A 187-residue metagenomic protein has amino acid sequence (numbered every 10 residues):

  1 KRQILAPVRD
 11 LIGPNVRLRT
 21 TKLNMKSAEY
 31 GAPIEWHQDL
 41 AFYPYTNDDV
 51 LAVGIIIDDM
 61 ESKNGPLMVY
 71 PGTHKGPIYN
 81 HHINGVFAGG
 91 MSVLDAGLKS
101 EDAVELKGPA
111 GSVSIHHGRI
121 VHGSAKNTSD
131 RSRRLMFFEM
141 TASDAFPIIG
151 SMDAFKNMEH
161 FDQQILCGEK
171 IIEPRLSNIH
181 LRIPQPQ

Functional and structural regions predicted by a protein language model:
K1-K22, Y45, I57: Signature of the catalytic double-stranded beta-helix
K1-L5, E29-A41: Short acidic (Asp/Glu) patches
P14-T21, A32-I34, D49-I55, G65 (+1 more regions): Generic beta-strand structural signal
K22, S27, Q38, I55-D59 (+1 more regions): Short, structured patches in soluble enzyme cores that scaffold and shape functional sites
H37, P44-S62, K107-A110, I115 (+1 more regions): Short, conserved beta-strand element in jelly-roll/cupin
Q38, F87-S100, S132, G150-E159: Short, surface-exposed loop/helix-turn segments at secondary-structure junctions that function as lids/hinges flanking
M60-V121, A125, A145: Double-stranded beta-helix
V113, R119-Q187: Non-heme Fe(II)/2-oxoglutarate
